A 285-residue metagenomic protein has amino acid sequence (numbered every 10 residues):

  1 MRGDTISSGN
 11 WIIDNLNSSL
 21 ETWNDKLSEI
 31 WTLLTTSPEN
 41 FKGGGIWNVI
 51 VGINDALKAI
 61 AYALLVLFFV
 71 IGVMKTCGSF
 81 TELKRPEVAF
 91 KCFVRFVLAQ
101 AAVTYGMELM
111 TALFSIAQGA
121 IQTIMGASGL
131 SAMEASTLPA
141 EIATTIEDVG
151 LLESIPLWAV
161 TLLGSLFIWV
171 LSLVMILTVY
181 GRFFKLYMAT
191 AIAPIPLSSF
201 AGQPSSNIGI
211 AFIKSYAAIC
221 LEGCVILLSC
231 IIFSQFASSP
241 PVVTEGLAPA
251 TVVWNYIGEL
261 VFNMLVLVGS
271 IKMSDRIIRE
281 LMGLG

Functional and structural regions predicted by a protein language model:
M1-L64: Binding/recognition "hotspot" determinant
T5-N15, P86-G106, G209-I219, S274: Alpha-helical transmembrane segments and their helix-start/interface "positive-inside/aromatic belt" motifs in integral
I50-K58, F90-V94, L98, E147 (+5 more regions): Alpha-helical membrane-interface segments at transmembrane helix boundaries
I53-I60, F96-Q100, L177-Y180, Y187 (+2 more regions): Loop-to-transmembrane-helix entry motif
A59-I71, I168, L186: Hydrophobic alpha-helical transmembrane segments
L64-Q100, I192-S206: Hydrophobic transmembrane alpha-helix segments characteristic of membrane transport and insertion machinery
A99-I192, C230-M282: Non-cytosolic segments of integral membrane proteins
L197-K214, G246, I277-L281: Alpha-helical transmembrane segments
